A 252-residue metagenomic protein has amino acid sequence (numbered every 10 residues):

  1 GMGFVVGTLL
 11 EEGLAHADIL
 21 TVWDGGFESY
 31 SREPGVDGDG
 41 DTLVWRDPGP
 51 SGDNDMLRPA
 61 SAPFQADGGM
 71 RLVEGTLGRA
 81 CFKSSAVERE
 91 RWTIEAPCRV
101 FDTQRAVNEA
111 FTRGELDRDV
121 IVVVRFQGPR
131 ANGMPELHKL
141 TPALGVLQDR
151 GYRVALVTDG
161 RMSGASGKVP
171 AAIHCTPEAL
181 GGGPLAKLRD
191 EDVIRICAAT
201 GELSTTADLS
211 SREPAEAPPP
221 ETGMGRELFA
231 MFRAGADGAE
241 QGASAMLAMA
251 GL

Functional and structural regions predicted by a protein language model:
G1-R153, V157-E178, G183-L252: Catalytic or ion-coupling anion/metal-binding cores of large enzyme and transporter domains
